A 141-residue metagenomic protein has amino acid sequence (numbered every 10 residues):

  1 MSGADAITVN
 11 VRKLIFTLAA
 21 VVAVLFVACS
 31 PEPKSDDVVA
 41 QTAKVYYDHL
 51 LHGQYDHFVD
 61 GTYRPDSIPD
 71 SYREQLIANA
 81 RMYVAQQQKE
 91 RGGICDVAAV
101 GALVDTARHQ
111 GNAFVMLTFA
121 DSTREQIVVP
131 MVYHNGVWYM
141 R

Functional and structural regions predicted by a protein language model:
M1-C29: Sec-dependent bacterial lipoprotein signal peptides
F16, L50-Y55: Short, compositionally biased low-complexity segments
A28-H52: Short, low-complexity N-terminal intrinsically disordered segments enriched in polar/charged residues
A40-Q41, V45, Y55-R108: Short solvent-exposed beta->alpha transition segments
V97-R141: Exposed beta-sheet edge and beta->alpha loop/turn motif
